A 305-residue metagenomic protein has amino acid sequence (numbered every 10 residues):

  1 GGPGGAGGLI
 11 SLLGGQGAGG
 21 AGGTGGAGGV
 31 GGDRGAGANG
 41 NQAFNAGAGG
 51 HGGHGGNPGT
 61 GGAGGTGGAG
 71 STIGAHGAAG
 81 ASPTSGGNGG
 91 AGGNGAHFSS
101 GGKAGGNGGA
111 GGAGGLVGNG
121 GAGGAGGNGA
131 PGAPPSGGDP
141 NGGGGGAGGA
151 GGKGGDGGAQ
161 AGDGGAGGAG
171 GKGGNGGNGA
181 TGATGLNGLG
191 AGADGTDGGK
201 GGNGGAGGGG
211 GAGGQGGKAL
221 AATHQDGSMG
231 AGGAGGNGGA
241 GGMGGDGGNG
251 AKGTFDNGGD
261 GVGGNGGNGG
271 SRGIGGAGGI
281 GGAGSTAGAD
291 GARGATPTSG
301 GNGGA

Functional and structural regions predicted by a protein language model:
G1-A305: Collagen triple-helix signature
